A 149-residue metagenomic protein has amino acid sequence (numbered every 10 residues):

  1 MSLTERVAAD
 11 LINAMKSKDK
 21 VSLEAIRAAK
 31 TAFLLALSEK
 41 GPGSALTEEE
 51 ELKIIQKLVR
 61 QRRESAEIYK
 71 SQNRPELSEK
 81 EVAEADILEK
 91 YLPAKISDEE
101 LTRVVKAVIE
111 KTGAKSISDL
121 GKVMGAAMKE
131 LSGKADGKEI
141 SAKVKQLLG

Functional and structural regions predicted by a protein language model:
M1-G149: Charged, compositionally biased, marginally structured helical/coil segments
